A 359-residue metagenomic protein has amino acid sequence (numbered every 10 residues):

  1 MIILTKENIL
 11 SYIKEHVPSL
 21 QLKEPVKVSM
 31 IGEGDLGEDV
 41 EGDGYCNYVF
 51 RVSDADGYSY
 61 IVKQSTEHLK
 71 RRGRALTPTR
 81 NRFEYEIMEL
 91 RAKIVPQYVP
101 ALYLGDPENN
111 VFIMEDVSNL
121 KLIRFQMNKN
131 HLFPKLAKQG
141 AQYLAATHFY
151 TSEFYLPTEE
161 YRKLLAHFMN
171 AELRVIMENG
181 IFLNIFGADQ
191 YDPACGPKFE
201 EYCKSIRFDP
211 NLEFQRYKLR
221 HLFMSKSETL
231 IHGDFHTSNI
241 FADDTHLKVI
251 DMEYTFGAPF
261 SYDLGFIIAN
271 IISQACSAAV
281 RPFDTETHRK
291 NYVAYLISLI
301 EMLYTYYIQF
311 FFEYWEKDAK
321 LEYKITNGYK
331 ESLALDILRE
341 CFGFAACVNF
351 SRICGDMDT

Functional and structural regions predicted by a protein language model:
M1-N110, H246: Conserved NTP-binding catalytic cores of kinases and kinase-like/nucleotidyltransferase enzymes across multiple kinase
E38-S53, Y60-V62, R216-Y262: Active-site acidic catalytic loop and adjacent metal/ATP-binding pocket of ATP-dependent phosphoryl transfer enzymes
S59, Q64-N170: Conserved ATP-binding subdomain of kinase catalytic cores across diverse folds
S65-T79, V280-Y292, K320-E331: Short, flexible, glycine-rich and Lys/Arg-enriched loop motifs at helix boundaries that contact anionic partners
R71-G73, I123-F133, V249-G257, D263 (+1 more regions): Short helix/strand-bridging catalytic loops that position acidic/His residues to coordinate divalent metals and engage
E86, Y262-D318, A345-T359: Active-site activation/catalytic loop segments of kinase-like enzymes and analogous catalytic loops in related
L122-Q139, Y143, E153-H232: ATP-dependent phospho-/nucleotidyl transfer catalytic cores
E316-F344: All-alpha amphipathic helical-bundle segments outside canonical DNA-binding/catalytic cores that form hydrophobic
